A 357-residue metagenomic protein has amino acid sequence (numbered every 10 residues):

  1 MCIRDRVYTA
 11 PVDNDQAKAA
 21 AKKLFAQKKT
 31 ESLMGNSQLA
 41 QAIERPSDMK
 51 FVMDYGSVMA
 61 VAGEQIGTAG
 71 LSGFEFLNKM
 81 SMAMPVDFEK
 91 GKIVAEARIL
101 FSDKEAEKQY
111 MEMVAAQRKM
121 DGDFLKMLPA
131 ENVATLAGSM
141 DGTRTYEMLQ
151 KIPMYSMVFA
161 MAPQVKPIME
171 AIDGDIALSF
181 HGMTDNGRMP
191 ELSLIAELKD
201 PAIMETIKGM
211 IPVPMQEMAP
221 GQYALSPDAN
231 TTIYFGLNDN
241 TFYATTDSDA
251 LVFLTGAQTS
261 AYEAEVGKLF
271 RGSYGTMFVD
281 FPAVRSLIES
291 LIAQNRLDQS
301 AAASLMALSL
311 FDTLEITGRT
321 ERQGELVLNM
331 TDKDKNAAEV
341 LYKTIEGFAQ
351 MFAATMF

Functional and structural regions predicted by a protein language model:
R4-S37, E170-R271: Single conserved position on a long alpha-helix in the C-terminal lobe of the eukaryotic protein kinase
K18-K23, E107-Y110, E147-M148, F253-A257 (+1 more regions): A short, polar/proline- and glycine-enriched secondary-structure boundary/capping micro-motif
M34-G142, Y146, R271-F357: Leucine-rich, highly hydrophobic segment in Treponema pallidum outer-membrane-associated proteins
S81-P85, D121-L125, Q164-I168, D175-T184 (+2 more regions): Generic recognition of flexible, low-complexity loop/linker segments
Y146-L149, A162, K208: Extracytoplasmic/secreted envelope proteins and their assembly/folding machinery, especially bacterial periplasmic
